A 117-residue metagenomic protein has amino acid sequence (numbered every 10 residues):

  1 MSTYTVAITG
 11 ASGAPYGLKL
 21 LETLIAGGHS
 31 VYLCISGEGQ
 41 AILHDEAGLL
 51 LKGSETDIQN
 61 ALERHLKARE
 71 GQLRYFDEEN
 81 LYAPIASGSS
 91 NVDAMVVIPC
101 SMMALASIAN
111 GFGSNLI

Functional and structural regions predicted by a protein language model:
S2-N115: A cross-family phosphate/adenosyl-ligand binding-site feature
